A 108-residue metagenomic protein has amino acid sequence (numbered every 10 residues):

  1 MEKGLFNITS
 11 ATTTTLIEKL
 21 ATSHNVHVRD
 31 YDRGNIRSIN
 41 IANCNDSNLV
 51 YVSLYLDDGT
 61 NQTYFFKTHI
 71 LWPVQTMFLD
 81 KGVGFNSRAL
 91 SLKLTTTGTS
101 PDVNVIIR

Functional and structural regions predicted by a protein language model:
M1-G34, C44, T95-R108: C-terminal interaction-tip segments
R37, G82-P101: Noncatalytic modules at the cell exterior or secretory-pathway interfaces, chiefly beta-strand-rich lectin/adhesion
R37, N48-V52, P101-V103: Short beta-strand/loop motifs in extracellular/secreted proteins, especially within beta-sandwich accessory domains
S38-A42: Short edge beta-strand/loop segments characteristic of extracellular beta-sandwich folds
C44-D46, G59, G84, T97: Short polar/acidic secondary-structure junctions
D46-K67: Short, surface-exposed beta-strand/strand-loop-strand elements in extracellular ectodomains
T60-L90: Intrinsically disordered, low-complexity Pro/Gly/Ser/Thr-rich segments with frequent PxxP/GP/PP motifs and embedded
